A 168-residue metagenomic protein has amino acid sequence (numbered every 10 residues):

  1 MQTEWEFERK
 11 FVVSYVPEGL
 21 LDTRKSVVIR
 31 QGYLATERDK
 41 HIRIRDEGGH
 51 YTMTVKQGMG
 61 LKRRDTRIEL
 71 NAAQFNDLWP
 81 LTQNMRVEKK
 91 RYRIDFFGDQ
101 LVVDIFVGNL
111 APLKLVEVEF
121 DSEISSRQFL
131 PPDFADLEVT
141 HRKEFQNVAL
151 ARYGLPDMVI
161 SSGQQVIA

Functional and structural regions predicted by a protein language model:
M1-A168: Phosphate-end processing signature that detects enzymes handling 5′-triphosphorylated RNA and polyphosphate
